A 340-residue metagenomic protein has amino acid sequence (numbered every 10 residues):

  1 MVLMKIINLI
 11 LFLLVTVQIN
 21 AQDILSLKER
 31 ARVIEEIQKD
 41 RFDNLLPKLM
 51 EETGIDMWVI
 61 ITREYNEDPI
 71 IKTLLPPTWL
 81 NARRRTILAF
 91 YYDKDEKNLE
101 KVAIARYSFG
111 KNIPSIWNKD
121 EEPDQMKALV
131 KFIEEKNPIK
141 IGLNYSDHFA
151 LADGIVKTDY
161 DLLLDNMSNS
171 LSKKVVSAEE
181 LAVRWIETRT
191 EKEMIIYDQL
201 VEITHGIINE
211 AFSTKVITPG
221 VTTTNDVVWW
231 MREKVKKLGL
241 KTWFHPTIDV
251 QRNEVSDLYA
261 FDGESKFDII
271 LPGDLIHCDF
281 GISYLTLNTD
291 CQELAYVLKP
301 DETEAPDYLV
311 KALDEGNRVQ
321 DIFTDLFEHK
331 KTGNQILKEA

Functional and structural regions predicted by a protein language model:
M1-Q22: Bacterial Sec-dependent N-terminal signal peptides
Q22-A340: Active-site neighborhoods and metal-handling regions in enzymes and metal-associated proteins
